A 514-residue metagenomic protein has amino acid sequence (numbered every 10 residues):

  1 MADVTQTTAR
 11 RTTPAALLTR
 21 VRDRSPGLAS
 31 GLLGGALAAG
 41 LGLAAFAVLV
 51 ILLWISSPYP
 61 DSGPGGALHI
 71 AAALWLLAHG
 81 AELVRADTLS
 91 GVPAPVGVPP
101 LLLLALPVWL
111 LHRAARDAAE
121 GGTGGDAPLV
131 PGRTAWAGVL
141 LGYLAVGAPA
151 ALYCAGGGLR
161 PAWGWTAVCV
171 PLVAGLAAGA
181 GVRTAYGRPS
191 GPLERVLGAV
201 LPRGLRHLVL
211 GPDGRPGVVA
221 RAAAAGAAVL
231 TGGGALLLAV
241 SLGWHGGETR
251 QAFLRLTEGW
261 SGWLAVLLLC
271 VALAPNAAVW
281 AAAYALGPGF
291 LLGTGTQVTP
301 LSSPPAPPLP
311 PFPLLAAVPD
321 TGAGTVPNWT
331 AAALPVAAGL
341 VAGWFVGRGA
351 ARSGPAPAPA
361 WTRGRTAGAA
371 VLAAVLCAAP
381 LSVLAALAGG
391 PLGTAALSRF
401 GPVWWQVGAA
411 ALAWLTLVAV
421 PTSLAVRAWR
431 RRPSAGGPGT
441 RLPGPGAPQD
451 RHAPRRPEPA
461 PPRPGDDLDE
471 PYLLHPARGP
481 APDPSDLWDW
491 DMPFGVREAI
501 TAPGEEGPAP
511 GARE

Functional and structural regions predicted by a protein language model:
D3-L106, Y153-C154, E248-A332, A386-E514: Long, glycine/tryptophan/cysteine-rich extracytoplasmic
V21-G31, V108-R133, A151-G158, L176-A222 (+5 more regions): Cytoplasmic membrane-interface segments at the C-terminal ends of transmembrane helices
D23-L52, D126-W136, W163-P171, G214-T231 (+2 more regions): Alpha-helical transmembrane segments and their helix-start/interface "positive-inside/aromatic belt" motifs in integral
A47, A227, T231-A239, A333 (+1 more regions): Hydrophobic alpha-helical segments of membrane proteins
S56-L68, A127-G147, G191-P192, A228-A235 (+2 more regions): Alpha-helical transmembrane segments of integral membrane proteins, especially early/N-terminal helices
V139-G147, P304-P310, L334-G343, G368-L387 (+1 more regions): Hydrophobic membrane-spanning alpha-helices of multi-pass integral membrane proteins
L140-A148, P171, G175, G179: Mid-bilayer segments of alpha-helical transmembrane spans in multi-pass integral membrane proteins that mediate
A148-G158, A225-G246: Alpha-helical transmembrane segments and their membrane-interface junctions in multi-pass membrane proteins
